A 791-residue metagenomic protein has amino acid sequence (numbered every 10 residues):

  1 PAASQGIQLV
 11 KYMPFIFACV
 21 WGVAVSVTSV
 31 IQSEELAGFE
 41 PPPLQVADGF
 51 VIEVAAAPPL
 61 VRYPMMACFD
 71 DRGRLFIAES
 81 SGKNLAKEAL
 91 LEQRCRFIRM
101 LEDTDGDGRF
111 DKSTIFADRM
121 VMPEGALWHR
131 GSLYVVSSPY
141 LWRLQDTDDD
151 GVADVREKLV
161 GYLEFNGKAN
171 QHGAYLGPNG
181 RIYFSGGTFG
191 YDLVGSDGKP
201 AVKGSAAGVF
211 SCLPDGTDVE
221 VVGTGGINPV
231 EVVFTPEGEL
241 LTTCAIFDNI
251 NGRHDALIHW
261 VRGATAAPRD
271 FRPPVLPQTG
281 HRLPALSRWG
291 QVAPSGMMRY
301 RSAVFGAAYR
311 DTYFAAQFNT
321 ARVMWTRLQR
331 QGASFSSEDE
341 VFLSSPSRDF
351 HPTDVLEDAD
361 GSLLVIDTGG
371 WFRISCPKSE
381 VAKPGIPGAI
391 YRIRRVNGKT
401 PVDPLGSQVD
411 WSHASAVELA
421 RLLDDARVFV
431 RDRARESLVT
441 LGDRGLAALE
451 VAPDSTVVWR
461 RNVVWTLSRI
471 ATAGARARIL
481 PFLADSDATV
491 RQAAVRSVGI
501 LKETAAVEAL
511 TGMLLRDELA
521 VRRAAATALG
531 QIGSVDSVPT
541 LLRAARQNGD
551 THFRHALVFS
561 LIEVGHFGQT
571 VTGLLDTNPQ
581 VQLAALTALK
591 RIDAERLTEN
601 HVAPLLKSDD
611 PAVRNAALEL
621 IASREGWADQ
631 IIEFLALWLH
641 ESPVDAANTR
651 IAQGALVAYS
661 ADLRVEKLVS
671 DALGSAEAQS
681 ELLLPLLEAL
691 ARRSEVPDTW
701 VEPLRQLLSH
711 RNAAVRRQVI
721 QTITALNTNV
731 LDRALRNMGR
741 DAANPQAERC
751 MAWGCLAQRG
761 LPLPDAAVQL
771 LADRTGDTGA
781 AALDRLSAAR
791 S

Functional and structural regions predicted by a protein language model:
P14-T28: Bacterial N-terminal signal peptides
V27, I31-E418, R433, V439 (+1 more regions): Beta-propeller domains with acidic blade repeats across secreted/periplasmic ectodomains and cytosolic WD/CNH propellers
D107, D150, D487, N578 (+1 more regions): Acidic carboxylate motifs that coordinate Ca2+ or other divalent cations, activating on Asp/Glu
V209-G252, A307, F314, V341-V381 (+5 more regions): Repeat-solenoid scaffold signature
H413-R421, G442-P453, T472-A484, K502-L515 (+9 more regions): Amphipathic alpha-helical scaffolding segments comprising HEAT/armadillo-like alpha-solenoid repeats
V428-F429, V457-V458, A473, A488-T489 (+11 more regions): Alpha-helix N-cap/helix-start positions at coil->helix boundaries
R431-D432, R461, A477, Q492 (+11 more regions): Alpha-solenoid HEAT/ARM repeat scaffold
E436, W465, R496, T527 (+11 more regions): Residue-level signature of alpha-solenoid helical repeat scaffolds
